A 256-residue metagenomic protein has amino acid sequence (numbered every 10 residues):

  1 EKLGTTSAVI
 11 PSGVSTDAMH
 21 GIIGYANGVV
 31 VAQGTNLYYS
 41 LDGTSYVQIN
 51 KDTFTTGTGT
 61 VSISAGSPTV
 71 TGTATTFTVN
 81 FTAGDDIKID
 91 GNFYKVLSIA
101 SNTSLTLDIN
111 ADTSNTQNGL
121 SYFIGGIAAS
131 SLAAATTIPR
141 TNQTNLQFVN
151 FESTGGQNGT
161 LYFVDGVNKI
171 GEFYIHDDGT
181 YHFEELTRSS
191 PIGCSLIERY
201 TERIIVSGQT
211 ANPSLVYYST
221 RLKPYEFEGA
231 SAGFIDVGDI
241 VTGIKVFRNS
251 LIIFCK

Functional and structural regions predicted by a protein language model:
E1-F54, F123-K256: Recognizes the extracellular SEMA beta-propeller fold with strongest preference for semaphorin/plexin SEMA domains
D52-T144: Small/polar beta-strand repeat architecture
